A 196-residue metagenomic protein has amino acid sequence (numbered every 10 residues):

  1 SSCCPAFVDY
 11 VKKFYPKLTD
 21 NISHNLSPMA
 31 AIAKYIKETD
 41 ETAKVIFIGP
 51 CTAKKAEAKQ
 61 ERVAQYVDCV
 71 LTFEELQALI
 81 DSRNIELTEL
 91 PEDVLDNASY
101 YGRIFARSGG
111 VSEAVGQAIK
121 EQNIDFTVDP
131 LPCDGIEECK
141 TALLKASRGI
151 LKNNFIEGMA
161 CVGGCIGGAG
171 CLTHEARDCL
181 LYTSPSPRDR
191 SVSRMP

Functional and structural regions predicted by a protein language model:
S1-R177: Iron-sulfur cluster-binding electron-transfer modules in prokaryotic oxidoreductases
Y182-D189: Conserved small/polar residues in nucleotide/adenosyl-binding loops
S193-M195: Hydrophobic alpha-helical segments, chiefly the membrane-spanning helices and signal/signal-anchor peptides
